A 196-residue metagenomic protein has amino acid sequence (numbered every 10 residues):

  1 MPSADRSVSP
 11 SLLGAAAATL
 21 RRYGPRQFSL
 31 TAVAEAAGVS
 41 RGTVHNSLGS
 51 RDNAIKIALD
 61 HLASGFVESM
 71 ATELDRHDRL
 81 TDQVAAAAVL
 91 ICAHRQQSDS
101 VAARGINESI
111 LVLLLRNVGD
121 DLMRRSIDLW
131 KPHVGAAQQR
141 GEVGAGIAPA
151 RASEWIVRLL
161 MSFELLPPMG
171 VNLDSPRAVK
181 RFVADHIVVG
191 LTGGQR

Functional and structural regions predicted by a protein language model:
M1-A36, D52-K56, H61: Basic, helix-initiating cap at the start of DNA-binding domains
P2, A93, I127-R140, L159 (+1 more regions): C-terminal peripheral helix-coil segments that are non-catalytic and often amphipathic
L12-L20, F66, M70, I91: Short hydrophobic clusters on alpha-helical segments that form packing/core surfaces in small helical domains
A37-L48: Short hydrophobic/aromatic patch on the recognition helix
I57, A71-S100, S153-I156: Hydrophobic alpha-helical connector segments
A58, L62, F66, V84-I91 (+5 more regions): Hydrophobic/aromatic residues within well-ordered alpha-helical segments
V67, L113-E142, A150-V157: Amphipathic alpha-helical packing segments from all-alpha helical-bundle domains
R95-N117: Amphipathic alpha-helical segments used for helix-helix packing
